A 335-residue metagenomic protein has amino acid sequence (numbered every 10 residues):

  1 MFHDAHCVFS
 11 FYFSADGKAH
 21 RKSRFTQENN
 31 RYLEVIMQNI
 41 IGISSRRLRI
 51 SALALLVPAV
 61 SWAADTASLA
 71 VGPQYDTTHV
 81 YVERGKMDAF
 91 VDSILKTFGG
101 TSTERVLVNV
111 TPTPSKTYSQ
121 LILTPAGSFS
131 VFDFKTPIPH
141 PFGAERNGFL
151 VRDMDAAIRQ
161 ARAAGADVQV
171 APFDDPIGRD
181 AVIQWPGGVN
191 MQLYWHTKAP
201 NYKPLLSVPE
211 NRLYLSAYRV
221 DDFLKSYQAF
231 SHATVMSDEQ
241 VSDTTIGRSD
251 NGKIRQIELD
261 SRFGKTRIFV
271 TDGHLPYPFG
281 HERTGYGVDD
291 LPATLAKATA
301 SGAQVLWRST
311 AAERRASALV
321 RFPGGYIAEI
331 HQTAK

Functional and structural regions predicted by a protein language model:
Q38-A52: Bacterial N-terminal signal peptides that target proteins for export
S51-A59: Bacterial N-terminal signal peptides
S61-T66: Boundary at the C-terminal end of the N-terminal hydrophobic targeting segment
L69-G72, H79-A126, A163, A171-W185 (+4 more regions): Core segments of cupin and vicinal oxygen chelate
P73-G85, Q120-I122, F134-Q160, R179-Q184 (+4 more regions): Vicinal oxygen chelate
R105-Y118, S130-D155, R162-R179, K198-Y202 (+3 more regions): A cross-kingdom feature marking solvent-exposed beta-strand/loop segments within repeated, beta-rich binding/scaffold
A181-Y202: Short, structured interface segments
